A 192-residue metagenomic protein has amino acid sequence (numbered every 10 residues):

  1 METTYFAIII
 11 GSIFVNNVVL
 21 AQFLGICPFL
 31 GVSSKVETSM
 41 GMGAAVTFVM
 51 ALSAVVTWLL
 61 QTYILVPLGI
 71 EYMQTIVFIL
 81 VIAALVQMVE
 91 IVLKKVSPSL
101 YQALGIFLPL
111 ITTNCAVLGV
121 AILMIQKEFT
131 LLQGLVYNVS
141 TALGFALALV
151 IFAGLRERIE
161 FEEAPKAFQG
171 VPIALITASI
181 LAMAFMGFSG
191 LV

Functional and structural regions predicted by a protein language model:
M1-F6, L59-M73, I122-L135, S189-V192: Helix-coil boundary and interhelical linker segments in multi-pass alpha-helical membrane proteins
Y5-V19, G69-A84, L135-A148: Structural signature of hydrophobic alpha-helical transmembrane segments
I8, V15, V46, A51-L52 (+4 more regions): Hydrophobic core segments of alpha-helical transmembrane domains in multi-pass membrane transport and ion-translocation
F23-G31, E90-V96, I106-L108, C115-E128: Generic transmembrane alpha-helix signature in multi-pass membrane proteins, especially transporters/channels
L24-T38, V86-L100, F152-E163: C-terminal ends of transmembrane helices
E37-F48, Y72-F78, L100-I111, P165-I173: Cytoplasmic-side transmembrane-helix entry/capping segments in multi-pass membrane proteins
T62-L104: Ordered, amphipathic secondary-structure segments that act as subunit-interaction surfaces in large macromolecular
L131-V192: C-terminal transmembrane helix-loop-helix hairpin of multi-pass membrane proteins
